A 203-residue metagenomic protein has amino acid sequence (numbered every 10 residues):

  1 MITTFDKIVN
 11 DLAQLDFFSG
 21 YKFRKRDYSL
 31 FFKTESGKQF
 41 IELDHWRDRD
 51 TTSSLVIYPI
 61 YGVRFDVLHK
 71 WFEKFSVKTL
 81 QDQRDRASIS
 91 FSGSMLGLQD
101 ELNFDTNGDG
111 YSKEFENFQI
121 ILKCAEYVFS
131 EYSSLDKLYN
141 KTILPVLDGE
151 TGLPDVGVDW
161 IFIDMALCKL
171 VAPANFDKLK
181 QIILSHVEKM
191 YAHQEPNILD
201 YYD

Functional and structural regions predicted by a protein language model:
I2-F5, F32-D203: Intrinsically disordered, low-complexity regulatory regions enriched in serine/threonine/proline and acidic residues
I2-R24: Amphipathic alpha-helical segments
G20-G37: A short acidic/basic microdomain associated with nuclease active sites
